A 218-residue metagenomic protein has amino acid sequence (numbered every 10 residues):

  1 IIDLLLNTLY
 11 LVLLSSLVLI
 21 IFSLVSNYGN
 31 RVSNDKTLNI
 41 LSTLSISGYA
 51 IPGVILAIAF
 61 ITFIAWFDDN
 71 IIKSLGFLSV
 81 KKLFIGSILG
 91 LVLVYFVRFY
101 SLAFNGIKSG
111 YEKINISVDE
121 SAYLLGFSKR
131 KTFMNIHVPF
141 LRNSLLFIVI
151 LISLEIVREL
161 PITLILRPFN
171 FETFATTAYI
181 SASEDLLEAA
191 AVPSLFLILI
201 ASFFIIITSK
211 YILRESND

Functional and structural regions predicted by a protein language model:
I1, V157, T163-I206, L213: Interhelical loop and adjacent transmembrane-helix boundary motif in polytopic membrane transport permeases
I1-N30, I40, K129: Transmembrane alpha-helix signature in integral membrane proteins
L4-L11, L41, A50, K131-I148 (+1 more regions): Start (N-cap) of specific transmembrane helices in multi-pass transporter permeases
V25-I64: Cytoplasmic-entry segments and transmembrane alpha-helices of multi-pass inner-membrane transporters
G29-N30, T37, K108-D119, Y123 (+4 more regions): C-terminal transmembrane helix and the adjacent membrane-cytosol boundary/short C-terminal tail of inner/organellar
T37, A57-F96, R130, L166-F169: Membrane-interfacial helix termini and adjacent extracytoplasmic/periplasmic loops of multi-pass transporters
S47, V97, F104-I107, N115 (+3 more regions): Transmembrane alpha-helices
K82-Y123, V149: Membrane-cytosol interface at the C-terminal ends of specific transmembrane alpha-helices in multi-pass membrane
